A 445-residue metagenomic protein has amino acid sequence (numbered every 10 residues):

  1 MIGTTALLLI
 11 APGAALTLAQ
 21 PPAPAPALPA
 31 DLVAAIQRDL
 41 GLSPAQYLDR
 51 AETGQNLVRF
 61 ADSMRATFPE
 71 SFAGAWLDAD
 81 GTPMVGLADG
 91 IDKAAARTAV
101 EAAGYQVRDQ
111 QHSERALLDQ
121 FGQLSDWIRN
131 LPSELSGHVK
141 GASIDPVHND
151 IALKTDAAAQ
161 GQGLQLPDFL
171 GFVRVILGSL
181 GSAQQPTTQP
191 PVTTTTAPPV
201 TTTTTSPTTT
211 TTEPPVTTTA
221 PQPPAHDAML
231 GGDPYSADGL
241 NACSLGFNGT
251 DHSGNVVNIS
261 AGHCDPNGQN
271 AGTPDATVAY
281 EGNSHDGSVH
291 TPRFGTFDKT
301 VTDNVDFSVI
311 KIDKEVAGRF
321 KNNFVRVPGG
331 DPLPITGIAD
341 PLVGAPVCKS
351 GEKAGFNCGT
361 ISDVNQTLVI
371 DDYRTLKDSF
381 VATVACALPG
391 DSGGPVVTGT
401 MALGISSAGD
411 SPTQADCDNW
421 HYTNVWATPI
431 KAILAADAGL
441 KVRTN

Functional and structural regions predicted by a protein language model:
M1-P21: Secretory targeting and sorting signals
A27, D31-A34, R38, L48-D49 (+3 more regions): Short glycine/threonine-rich beta-strand-turn micro-motifs
A99-V100, D109-P186, A220-I259, F297: Non-catalytic extracellular/periplasmic "stalk" and linker regions immediately N-terminal to catalytic or recognition
T187-T219: Extracellular mucin-like PTS domains
D227-L368, V397-G399, L403: Serine endopeptidase catalytic core focused on the charge-relay Asp
I259-G268, E315, Y373-G390: Short solvent-exposed strand/turn elements
G359-V384, S392-G393, S411: Helical hairpin unit composed of two closely spaced alpha helices linked by a short loop
T398-N445: C-terminal subregion of chymotrypsin/trypsin-like serine protease catalytic domains
